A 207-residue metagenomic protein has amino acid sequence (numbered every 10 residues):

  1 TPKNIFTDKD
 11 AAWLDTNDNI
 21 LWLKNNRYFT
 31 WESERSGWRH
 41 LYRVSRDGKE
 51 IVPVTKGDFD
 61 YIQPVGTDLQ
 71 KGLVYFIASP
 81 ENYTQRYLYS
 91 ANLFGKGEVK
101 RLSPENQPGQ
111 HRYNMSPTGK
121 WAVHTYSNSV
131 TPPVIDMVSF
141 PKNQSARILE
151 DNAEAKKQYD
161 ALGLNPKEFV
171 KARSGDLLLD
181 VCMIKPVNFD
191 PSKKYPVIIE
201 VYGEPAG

Functional and structural regions predicted by a protein language model:
T1, G37-Y42, Y83-Y89, V130-M137: Structural motif
T1-N19, S45-L69, A78-E81, A91-H111 (+2 more regions): Multi-bladed beta-propeller domains
A12-L14, E81-Y83, S129, F189-P191: Short glycine/serine/proline-enriched coil/turn segments at secondary-structure junctions
T16-R27, W31: Signature of short aromatic-glycine-proline-rich micro-motifs recurring in repeat-based ectodomains
K24-N25, D68-K71, P117-T118: Residue-level detector of Asp-centered blade-edge/turn motifs that repeat once per structural unit in beta-propeller
Y28-T30, L73-V74, A122: Hydrophobic beta-strand positions that form the internal "hydrophobic ladder" of WD40/Gbeta-like beta-propeller blades
S103-P104, Q110-G207: Serine-hydrolase catalytic core recognition
